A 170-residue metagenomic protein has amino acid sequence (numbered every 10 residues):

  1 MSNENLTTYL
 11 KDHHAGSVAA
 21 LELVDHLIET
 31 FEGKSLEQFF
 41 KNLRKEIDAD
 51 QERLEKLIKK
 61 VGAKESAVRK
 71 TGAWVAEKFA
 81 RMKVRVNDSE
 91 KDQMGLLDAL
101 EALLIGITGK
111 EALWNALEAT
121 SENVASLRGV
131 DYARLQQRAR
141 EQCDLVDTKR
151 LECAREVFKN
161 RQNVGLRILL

Functional and structural regions predicted by a protein language model:
M1-H13, A20, L36: Disorder-to-helix initiation segments
S2-N5, A67-D88, M94-L97, G165-L170: Alpha-helical membrane-targeting segments
L10-V24, E77-V124: Acidic/histidine-rich alpha-helical segments that form the ligand environment of transition-metal centers
K11, E37-K45, R69, E101 (+1 more regions): Short, charged, amphipathic alpha-helical segments
H14, L21, D25-I28, E37 (+6 more regions): Heptad-repeat amphipathic alpha-helical coiled-coil interaction surface used for oligomerization/assembly
H26-Q38, V61-G62, L117-A133: Inter-helical turn/loop segments and adjacent helix faces that build the functional surface of alpha-helical bundle
E37-K78: Conserved alpha-helical segments that form or flank metal/cofactor-binding pockets of metalloenzymes
G106-L170: Preference for long, well-ordered alpha-helical segments
